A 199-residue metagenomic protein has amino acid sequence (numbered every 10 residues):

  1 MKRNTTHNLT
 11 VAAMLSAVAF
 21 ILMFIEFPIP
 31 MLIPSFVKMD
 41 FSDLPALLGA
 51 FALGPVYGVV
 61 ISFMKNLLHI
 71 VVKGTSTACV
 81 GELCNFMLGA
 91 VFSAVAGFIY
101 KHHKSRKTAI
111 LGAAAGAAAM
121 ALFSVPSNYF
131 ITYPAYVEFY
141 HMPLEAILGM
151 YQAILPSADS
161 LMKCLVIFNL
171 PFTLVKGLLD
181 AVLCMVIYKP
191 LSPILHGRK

Functional and structural regions predicted by a protein language model:
M1-K199: Loop-helix junctions at membrane interfaces
